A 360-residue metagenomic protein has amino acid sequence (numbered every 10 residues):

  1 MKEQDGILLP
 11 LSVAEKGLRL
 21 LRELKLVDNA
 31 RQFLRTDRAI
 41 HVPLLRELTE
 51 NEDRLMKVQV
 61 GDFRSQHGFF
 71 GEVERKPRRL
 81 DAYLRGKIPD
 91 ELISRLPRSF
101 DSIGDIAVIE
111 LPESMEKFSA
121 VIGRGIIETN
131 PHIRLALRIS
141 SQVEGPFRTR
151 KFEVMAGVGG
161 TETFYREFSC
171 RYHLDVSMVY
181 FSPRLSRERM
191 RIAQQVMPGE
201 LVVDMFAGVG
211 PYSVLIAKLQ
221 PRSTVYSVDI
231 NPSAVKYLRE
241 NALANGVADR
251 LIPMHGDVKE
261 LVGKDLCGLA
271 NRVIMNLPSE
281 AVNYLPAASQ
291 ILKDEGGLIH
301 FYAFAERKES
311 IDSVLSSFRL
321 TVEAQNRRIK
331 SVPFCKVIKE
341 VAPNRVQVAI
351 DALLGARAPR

Functional and structural regions predicted by a protein language model:
M1-R360: SAM-dependent transferase fold signal centered on methyltransferase-like domains, encompassing both Class I
